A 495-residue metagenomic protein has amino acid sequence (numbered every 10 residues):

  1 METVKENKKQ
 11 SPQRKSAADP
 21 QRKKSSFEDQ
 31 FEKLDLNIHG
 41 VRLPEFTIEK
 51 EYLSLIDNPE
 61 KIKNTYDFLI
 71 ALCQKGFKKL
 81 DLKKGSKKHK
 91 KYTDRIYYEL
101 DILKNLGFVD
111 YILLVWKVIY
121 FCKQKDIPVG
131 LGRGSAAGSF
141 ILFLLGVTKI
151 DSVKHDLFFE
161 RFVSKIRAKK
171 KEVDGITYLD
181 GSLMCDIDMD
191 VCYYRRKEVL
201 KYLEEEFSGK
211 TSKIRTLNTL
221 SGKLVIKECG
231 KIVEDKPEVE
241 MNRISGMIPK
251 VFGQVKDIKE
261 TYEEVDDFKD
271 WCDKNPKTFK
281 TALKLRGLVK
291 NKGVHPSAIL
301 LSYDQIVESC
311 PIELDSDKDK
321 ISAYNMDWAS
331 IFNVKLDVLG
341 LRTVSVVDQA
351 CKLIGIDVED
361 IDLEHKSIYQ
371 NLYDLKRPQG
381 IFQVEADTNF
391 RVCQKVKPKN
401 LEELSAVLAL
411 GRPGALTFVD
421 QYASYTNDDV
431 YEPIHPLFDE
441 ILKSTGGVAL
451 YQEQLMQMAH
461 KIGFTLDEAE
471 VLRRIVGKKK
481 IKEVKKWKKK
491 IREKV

Functional and structural regions predicted by a protein language model:
M1-K9, R14, D19-V495: Alpha-helical scaffold/interaction cores of sigma-54-like transcription cofactors and many family A DNA polymerases
